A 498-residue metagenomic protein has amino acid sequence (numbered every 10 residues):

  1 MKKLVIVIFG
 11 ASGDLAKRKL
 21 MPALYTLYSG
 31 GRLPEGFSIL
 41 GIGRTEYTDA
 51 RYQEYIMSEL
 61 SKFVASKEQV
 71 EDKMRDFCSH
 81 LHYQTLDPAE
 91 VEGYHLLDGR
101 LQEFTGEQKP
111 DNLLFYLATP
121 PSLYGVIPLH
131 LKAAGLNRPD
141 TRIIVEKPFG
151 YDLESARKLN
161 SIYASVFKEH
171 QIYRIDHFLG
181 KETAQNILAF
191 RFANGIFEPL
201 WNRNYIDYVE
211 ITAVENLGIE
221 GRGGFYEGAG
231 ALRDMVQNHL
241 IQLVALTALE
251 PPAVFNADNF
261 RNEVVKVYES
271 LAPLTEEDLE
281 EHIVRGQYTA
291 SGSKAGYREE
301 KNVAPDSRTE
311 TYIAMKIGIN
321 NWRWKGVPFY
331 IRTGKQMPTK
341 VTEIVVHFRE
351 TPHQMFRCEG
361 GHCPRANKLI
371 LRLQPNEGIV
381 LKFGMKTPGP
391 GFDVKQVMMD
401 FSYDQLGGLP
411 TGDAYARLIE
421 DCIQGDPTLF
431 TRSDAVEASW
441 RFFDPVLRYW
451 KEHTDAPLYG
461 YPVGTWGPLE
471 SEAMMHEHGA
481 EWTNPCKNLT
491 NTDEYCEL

Functional and structural regions predicted by a protein language model:
M1-I144, F149-L498: Secretory/organelle targeting and membrane-embedding segments
